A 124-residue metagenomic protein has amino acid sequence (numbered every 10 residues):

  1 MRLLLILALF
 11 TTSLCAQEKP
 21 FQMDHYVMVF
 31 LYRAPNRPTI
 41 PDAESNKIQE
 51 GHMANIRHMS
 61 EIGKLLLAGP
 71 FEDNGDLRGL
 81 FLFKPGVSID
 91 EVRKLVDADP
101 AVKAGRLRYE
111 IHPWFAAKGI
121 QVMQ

Functional and structural regions predicted by a protein language model:
M1-L4, Q17: Positively charged n-region of N-terminal signal peptides that target proteins for export
L3-T12: Sec-dependent N-terminal signal peptides
Q17-Q124: Conserved, structured core segments of small domains
